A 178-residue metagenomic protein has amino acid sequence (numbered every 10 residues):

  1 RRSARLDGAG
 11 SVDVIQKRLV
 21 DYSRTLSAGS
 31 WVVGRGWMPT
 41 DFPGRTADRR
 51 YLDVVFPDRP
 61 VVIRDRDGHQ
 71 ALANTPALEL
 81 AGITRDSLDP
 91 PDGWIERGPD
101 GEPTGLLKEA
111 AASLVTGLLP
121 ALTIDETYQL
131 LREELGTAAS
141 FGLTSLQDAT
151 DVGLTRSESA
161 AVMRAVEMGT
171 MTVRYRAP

Functional and structural regions predicted by a protein language model:
R1-P178: Divalent metal-binding segments
